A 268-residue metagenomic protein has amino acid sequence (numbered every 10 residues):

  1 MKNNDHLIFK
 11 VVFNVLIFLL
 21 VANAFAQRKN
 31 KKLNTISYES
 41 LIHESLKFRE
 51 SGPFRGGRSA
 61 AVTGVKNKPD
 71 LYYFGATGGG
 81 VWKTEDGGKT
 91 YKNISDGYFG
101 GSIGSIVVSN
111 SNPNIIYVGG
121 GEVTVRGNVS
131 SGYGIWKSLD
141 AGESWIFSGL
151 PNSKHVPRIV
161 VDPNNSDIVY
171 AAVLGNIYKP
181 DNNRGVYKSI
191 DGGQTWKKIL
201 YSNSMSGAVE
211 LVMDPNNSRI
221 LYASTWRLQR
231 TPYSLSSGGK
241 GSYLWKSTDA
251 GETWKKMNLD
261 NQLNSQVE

Functional and structural regions predicted by a protein language model:
M1-N30: Bacterial Sec-dependent N-terminal signal peptides
Q27-E268: Beta-propeller blade termini and top-face loops
